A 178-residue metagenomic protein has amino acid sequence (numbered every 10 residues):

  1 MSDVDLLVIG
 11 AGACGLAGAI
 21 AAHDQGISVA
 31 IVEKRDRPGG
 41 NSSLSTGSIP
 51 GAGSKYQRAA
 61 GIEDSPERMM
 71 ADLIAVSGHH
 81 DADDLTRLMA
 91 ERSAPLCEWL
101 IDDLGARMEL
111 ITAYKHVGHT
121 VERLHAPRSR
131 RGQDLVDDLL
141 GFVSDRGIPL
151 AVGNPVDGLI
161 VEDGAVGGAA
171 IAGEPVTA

Functional and structural regions predicted by a protein language model:
M1-D3: A short, basic/flexible loop-to-alpha-helix module at the beginning of a structural domain
D5, T177-A178: Conserved acidic residues
D5-L6, V166: Alpha/beta-hydrolase fold active-site loops
L6-I31: N-terminal Rossmann-like FAD-binding beta1-loop-alpha1 element of flavoenzymes
A13, K55, P175: Flexible, active-site-proximal loop/turn residues at the rims of small-molecule/cofactor binding pockets and catalytic
S28, K34-G158, A165: Conserved N-terminal/central alpha/beta ligand/cofactor-binding core
I160-T177: Conserved beta-strand-loop-beta-strand element in the redox core of flavoprotein oxidoreductases
